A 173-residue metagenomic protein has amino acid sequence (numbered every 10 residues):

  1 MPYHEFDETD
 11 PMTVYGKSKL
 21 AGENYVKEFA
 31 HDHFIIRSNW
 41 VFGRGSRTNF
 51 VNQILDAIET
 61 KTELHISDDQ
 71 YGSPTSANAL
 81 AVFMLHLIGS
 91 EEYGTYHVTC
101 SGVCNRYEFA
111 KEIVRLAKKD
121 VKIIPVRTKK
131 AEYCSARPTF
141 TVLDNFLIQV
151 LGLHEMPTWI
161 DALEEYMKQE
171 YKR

Functional and structural regions predicted by a protein language model:
M1-I36, F42: Catalytic helix-loop patch of NAD(P)-dependent Rossmann-fold dehydrogenases
F6, P11-K17, R44, E63-H65 (+1 more regions): Internal catalytic-core helix/loop-beta-alpha segment that presents or stabilizes conserved functional determinants
T13, G72-T75, C104, L143 (+1 more regions): Residue-level signal for the nucleotide or nucleotide-sugar donor/cofactor binding architecture
N24-G72, A79: NAD(P)-dependent short-chain dehydrogenase/reductase
R47-N52, A77, A81, R106 (+4 more regions): A general structural signal for well-ordered alpha-helical segments in protein cores
I54, M84-I88, A110-I113, N145 (+1 more regions): Hydrophobic "lid"/C-terminal helical patch of Rossmann-like NAD(P)-dependent dehydrogenase/epimerase domains
F83, S90-C134, T139-F140, F146: Mid/C-terminal beta-alpha module of Rossmann-like enzyme folds, strongest in SDR-family dehydrogenases/epimerases
T139-R173: C-terminal amphipathic/interface module of NAD(P)-dependent oxidoreductases and related NAD-binding regulators
